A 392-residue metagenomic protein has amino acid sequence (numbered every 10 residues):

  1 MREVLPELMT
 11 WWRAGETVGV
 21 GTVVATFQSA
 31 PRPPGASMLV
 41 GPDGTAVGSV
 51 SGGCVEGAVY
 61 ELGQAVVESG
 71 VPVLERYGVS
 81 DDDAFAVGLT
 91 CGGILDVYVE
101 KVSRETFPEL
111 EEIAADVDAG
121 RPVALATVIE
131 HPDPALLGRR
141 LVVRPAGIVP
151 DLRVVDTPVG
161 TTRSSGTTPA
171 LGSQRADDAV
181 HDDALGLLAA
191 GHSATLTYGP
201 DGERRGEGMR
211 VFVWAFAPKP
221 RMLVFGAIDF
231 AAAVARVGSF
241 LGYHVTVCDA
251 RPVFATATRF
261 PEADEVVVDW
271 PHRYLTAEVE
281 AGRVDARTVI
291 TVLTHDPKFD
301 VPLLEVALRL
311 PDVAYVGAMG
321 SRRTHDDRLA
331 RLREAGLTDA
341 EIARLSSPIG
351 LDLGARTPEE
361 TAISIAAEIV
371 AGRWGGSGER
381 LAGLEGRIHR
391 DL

Functional and structural regions predicted by a protein language model:
M1-A250, F254-V267, G282-R287, G372 (+1 more regions): Segments forming oxygen-rich coordination pockets for charged ligands
L5, Y60, L110, H181 (+4 more regions): A general structural signal for well-ordered alpha-helical segments in protein cores
G52, A250-V253, W270-Y274, M319-R323: Short, acidic/turn-prone active-site loops that include or flank metal/cofactor- and phosphate-binding residues
A235-V237, R259-F260, E280, P302-V306 (+1 more regions): Short amphipathic alpha-helical segments
C248-D249, V289-L332: ADP-ribose/adenylate-binding Rossmann-like module
E265-Y274, D339: N-terminal glycine-rich dinucleotide-binding loop that anchors FAD/FMN and/or NAD(P) in oxidoreductases
H272-D285: Short amphipathic alpha-helix with an adjacent loop that forms part of the alpha/beta core around
V313-A314, A318-L392: Adenosine-phosphate binding glycine-rich loop
